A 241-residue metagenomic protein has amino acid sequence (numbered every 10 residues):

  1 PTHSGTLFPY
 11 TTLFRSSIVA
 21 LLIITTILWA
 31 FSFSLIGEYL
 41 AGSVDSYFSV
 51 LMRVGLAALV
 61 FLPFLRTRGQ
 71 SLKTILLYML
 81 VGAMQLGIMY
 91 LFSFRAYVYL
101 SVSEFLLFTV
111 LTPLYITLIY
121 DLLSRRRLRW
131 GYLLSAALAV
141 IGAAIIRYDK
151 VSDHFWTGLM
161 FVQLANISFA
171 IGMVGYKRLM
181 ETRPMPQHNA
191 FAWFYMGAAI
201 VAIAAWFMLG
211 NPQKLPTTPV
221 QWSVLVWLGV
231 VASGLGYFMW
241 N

Functional and structural regions predicted by a protein language model:
P1-L13: Short, small-residue-biased leader/transition segments that mark boundaries at the very start of proteins
F14-F48, V151-R178, A198-A204, V230: Glycine-/small-residue-enriched transmembrane alpha-helix faces in small-molecule transporters and effluxers
L28, S32-F33, L62-T109, I145 (+1 more regions): Specific transmembrane alpha-helical segments of multi-pass solute transporters/efflux pumps, especially DMT/EamA
S32, G55-V60, F108-L123, A137-L138 (+4 more regions): Alpha-helical transmembrane segments of compact multi-pass small-molecule transporters, enriched in specific families
S34-S46, R95-V98, A144-T157, T182 (+1 more regions): Membrane-interface helix termini and inter-helical loops of multi-pass transporters
A41-I88, Y115-I119, S168-G175, A192-L209: Transmembrane alpha-helices of multi-pass small-molecule transport proteins
F48-L59, Q85, S93-R127, G131-L133 (+1 more regions): Specific alpha-helical transmembrane segments that line the substrate/conduction pathway and gating interfaces
F61, L128-Y148, N166, A202: Hydrophobic transmembrane alpha-helices of multi-pass small-molecule transport proteins
